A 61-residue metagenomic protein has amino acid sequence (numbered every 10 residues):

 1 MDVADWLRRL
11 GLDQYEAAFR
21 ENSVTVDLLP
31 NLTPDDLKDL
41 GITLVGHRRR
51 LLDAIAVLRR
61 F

Functional and structural regions predicted by a protein language model:
M1-E21, V26-F61: Sterile Alpha Motif
